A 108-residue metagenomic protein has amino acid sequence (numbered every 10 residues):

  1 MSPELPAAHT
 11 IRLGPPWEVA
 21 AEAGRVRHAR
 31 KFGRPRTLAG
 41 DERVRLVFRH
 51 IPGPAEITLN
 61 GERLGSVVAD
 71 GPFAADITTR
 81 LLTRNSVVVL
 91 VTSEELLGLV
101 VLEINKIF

Functional and structural regions predicted by a protein language model:
M1-V26, R84-F108: An acidic-aromatic loop/edge-strand motif
E22-L38: Short beta-strands within extracellular/lumenal beta-sheet-rich domains
H28-R30, G71-A75: Short strand-edge motifs at loop-to-beta-strand transitions and within beta-strands of extracellular beta-rich domains
A39-G61, V87-V91: Aromatic-lined ligand-binding clefts that engage carbohydrates, nucleic acids, or primary amines
L64-G65: Short hydrophobic beta-strand segments in globular cytosolic domains
T78-T83: Surface-exposed, short loops/turns at beta-strand junctions within beta-sandwich domains
